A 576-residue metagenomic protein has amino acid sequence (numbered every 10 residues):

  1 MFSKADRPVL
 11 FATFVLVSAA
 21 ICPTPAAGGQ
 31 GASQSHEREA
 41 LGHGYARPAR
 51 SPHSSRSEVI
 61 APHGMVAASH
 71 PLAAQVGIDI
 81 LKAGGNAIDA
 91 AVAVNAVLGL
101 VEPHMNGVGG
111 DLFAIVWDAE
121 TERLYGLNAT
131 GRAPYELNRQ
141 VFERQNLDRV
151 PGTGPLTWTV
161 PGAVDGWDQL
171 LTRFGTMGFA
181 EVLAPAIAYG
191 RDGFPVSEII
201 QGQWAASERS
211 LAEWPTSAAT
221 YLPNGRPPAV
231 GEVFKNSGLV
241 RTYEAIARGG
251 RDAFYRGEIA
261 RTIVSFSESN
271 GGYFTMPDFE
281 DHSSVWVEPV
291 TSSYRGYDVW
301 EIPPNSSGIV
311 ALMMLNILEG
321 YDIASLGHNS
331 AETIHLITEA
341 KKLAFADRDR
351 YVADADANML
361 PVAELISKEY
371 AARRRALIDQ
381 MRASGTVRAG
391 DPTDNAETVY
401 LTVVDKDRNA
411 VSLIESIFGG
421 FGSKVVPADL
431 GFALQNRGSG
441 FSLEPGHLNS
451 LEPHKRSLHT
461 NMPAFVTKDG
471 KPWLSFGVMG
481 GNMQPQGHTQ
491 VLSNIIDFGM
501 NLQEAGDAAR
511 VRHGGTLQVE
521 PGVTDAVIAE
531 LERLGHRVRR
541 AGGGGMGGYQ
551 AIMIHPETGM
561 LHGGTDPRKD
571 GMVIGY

Functional and structural regions predicted by a protein language model:
M1-A12: Bacterial N-terminal signal peptides that target proteins for export
F11-P23: Bacterial N-terminal signal peptides
Q30-Q75, A87-G249, F254-R256, A260-S306 (+3 more regions): Noncatalytic scaffold domains of N-terminal-nucleophile
G44, G320-I417, L430, R437 (+1 more regions): Internal maturation/activation junctions in enzymes
I80-L81, D165-R173, G249-R256, R261 (+1 more regions): Alpha-helical support elements that line or immediately flank enzyme active sites and cofactor-binding pockets
L100-G107, D111-G126, F274-T275, N409-L474 (+2 more regions): Active-site rim segments in enzyme catalytic domains, especially the processed small/beta chain of N-terminal
W286, N395-T398, H459-N461: Short, small/polar residue-rich loop motifs at catalytic or cofactor-binding pockets
D407, K455, H488, D497-G544: Extended C-terminal subregions enriched in glycine
